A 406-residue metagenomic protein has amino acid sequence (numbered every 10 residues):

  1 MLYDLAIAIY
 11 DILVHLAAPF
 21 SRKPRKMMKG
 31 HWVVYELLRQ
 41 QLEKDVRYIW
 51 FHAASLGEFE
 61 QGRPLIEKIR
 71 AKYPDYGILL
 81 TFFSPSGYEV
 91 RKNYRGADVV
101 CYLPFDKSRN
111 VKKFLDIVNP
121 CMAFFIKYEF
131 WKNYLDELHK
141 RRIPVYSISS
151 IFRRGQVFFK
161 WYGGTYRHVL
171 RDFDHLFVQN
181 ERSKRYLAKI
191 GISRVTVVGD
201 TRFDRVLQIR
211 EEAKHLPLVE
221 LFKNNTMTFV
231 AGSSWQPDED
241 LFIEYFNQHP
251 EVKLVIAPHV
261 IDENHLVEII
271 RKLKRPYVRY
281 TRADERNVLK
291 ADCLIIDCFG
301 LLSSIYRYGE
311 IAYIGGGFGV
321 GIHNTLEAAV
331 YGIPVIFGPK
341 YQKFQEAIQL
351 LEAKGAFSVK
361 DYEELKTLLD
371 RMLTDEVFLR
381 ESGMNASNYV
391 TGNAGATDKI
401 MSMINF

Functional and structural regions predicted by a protein language model:
H15, P19-E212, V230, W235-Q236 (+3 more regions): Active-site and donor-binding regions of nucleotide-sugar-utilizing enzymes
K68, P74, T81-F82, Y88 (+2 more regions): Donor-nucleotide binding loops and adjacent catalytic segments primarily of GT-B fold Leloir glycosyltransferases
V118-M122, L289-V320: Acidic donor-binding loop of glycosyltransferase active sites
R142, E310, G332: A short alpha->beta transition loop at the rim of the catalytic pocket in nucleotide-sugar-dependent
S303, L326-Y331, I348: Short alpha-helical segment that forms part of, or immediately flanks, the ligand-binding pocket in carbohydrate-active
K343-L368: Change "using UDP/GDP/dTDP sugars" to "using nucleotide sugars
F378-G392: A short, well-ordered alpha-helix in the C-terminal region of glycosyltransferases
N393-F406: C-terminal alpha-helical cap of glycosyltransferases
